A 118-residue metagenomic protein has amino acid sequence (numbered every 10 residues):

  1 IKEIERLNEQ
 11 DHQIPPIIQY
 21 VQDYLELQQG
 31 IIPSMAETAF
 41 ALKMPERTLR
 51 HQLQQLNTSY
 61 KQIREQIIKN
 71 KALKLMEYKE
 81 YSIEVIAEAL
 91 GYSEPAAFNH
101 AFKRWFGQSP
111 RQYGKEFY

Functional and structural regions predicted by a protein language model:
I1-Y118: Extended mid-to-C-terminal alpha-helical interaction segments
